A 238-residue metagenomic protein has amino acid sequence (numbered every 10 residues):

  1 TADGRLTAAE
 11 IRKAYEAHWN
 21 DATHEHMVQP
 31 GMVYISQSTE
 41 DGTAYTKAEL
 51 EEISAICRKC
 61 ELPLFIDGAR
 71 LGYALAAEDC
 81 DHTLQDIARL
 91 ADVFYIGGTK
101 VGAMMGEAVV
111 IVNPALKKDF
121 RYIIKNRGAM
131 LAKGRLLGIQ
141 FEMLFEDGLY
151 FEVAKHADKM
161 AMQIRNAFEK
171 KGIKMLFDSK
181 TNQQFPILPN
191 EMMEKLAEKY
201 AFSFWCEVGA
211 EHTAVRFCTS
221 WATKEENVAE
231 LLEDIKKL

Functional and structural regions predicted by a protein language model:
T1-G31, I35-E40, Y45-E52: PLP-dependent aminotransferase-class I/II
G4-R5, T39-T43, L71-E78, R127-L131 (+1 more regions): Short, small-residue-enriched loops and turns at beta-alpha junctions that line or gate enzyme active sites
K13, A48-K59, H82, D86-R89 (+4 more regions): Alpha-helical scaffolding segments of alpha/beta enzyme cores, especially the outer helices of TIM-barrel or partial
Q29-T39, A44, H82-T181: Active-site C-terminal subdomain of aminotransferase-like
M32, P63-F65, V93, A214-R216: Structural preference for beta-strand elements that scaffold enzyme active sites
T39, R70-G72, K100, W221-T223: Active-site-proximal loop/turn and secondary-structure-junction residues that shape catalytic pockets, frequently
Y45-A77: Catalytic PLP-binding core of fold-type I/II PLP enzymes
M162, A167-K236: Conserved C-terminal alpha-helix-loop-beta "cap" of PLP-dependent enzymes that closes/shapes the active-site mouth
